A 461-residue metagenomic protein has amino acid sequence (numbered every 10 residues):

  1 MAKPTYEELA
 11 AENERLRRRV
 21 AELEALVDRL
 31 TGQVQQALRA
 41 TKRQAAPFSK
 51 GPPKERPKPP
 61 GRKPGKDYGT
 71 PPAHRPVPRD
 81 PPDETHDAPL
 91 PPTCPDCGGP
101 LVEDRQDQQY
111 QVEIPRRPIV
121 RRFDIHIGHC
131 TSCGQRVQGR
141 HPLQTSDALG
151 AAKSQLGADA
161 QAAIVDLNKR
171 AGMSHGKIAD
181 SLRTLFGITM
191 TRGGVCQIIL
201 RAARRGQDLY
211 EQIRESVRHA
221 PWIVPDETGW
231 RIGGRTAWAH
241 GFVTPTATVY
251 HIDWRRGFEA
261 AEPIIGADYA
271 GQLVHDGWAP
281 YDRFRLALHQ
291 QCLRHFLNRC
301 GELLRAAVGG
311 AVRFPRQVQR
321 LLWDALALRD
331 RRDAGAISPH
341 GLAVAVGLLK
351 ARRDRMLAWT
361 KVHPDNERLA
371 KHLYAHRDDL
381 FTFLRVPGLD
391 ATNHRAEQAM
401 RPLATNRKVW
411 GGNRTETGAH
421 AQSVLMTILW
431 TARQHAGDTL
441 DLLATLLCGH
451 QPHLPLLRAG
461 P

Functional and structural regions predicted by a protein language model:
M1-Q155, P225: Short, flexible loop/hinge motifs at secondary-structure junctions
E14, R18-A21, D28, Q35 (+3 more regions): Catalytic center-proximal scaffold of phosphoryl-transfer enzymes
